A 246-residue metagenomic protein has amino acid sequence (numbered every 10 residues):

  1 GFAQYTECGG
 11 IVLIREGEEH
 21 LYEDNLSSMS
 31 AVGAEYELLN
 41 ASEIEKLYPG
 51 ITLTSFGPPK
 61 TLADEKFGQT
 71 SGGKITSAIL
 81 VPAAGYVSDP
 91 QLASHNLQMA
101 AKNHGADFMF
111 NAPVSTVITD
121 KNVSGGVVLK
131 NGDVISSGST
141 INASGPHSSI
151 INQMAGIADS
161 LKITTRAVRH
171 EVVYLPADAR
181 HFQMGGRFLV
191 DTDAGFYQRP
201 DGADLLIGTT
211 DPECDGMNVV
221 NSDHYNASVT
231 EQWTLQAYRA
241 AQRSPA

Functional and structural regions predicted by a protein language model:
G1-D64, G195-Y197: Dinucleotide-binding Rossmann-like beta1-alpha1 core, especially the glycine-rich loop that anchors the ADP
I11-R15, I79-G85, A227-V229: Short beta-strand and adjoining strand-loop segment in the mid-core of the Rossmann-like NAD(P)-dependent dehydrogenase
V12, G126, V172-Y174, Y197: Conserved hydrophobic/aromatic beta-strand scaffold that supports enzyme active sites
E19-E23, A41, S94, S148 (+1 more regions): A general structural signal for well-ordered alpha-helical segments in protein cores
S42-L53, K60-T61, A167-V168, T230-A246: Flavin (FAD/FMN) cofactor-binding core of flavoprotein oxidoreductases
E65-S139, A143, H147: Helical element adjacent to the flavin cofactor pocket in flavoenzyme catalytic cores
N131-F188, N226: Central helical "cap/lid" subdomain
L161-T164, D178-A246: Active-site lid/adjacent beta-loop-alpha segment flanking the redox-cofactor pocket in flavoenzymes
